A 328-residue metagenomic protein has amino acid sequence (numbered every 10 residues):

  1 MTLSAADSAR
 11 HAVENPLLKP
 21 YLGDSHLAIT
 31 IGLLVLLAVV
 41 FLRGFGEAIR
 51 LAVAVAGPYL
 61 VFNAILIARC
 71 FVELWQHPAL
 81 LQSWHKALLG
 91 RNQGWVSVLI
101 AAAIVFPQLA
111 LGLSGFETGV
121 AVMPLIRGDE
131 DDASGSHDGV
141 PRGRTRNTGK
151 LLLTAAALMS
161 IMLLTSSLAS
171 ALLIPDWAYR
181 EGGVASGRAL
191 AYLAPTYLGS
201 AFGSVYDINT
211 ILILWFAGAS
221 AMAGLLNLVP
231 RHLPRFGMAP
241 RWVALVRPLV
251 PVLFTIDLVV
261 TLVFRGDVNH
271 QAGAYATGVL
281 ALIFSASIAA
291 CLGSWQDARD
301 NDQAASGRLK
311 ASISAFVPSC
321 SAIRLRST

Functional and structural regions predicted by a protein language model:
M1-L22, L27-T30, I211-R231, D267-L280: Hydrophobic transmembrane alpha-helices that form the core helical bundles of multi-pass secondary transporters
E14-L17, L34-A56, V260-G273, A290-D300 (+1 more regions): Membrane-water interface regions at transmembrane-helix termini and the short interhelical loops of multi-pass membrane
G23-I31, R127-M162, P230-R265, A304-A315: Loop-to-transmembrane helix boundary motifs in multi-pass membrane proteins
I29-L33, N92-P107, I161, Y197-L214 (+1 more regions): Select transmembrane alpha-helical segments in multipass membrane proteins
L42-E73, S220, A272-A286, A305-S321: Membrane-interface loop-to-helix entry segments
G57, A64-S114: Helix-loop-helix junctions that connect adjacent transmembrane segments in multi-pass membrane transporters
A68-L81, G128-P141, T154-A189: Extracellular/periplasmic helix-exit of transmembrane alpha-helices
P240-L249, I283-T328: C-terminal membrane-solvent junction of multi-pass transporters and transport-like membrane proteins
